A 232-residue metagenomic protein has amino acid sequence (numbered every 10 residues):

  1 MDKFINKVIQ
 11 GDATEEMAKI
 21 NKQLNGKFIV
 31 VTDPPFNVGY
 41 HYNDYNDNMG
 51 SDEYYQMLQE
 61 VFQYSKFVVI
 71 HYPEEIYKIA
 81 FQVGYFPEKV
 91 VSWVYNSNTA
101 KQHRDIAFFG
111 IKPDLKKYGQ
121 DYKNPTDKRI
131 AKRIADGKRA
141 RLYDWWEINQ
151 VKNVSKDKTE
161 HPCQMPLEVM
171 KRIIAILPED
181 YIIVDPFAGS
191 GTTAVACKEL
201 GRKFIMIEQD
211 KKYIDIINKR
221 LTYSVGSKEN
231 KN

Functional and structural regions predicted by a protein language model:
M1-F4, N218-N232: Short, conserved SAM-binding/catalytic segment of Class I S-adenosyl-L-methionine-dependent methyltransferases
M1-I207, K212-D215: Core catalytic lobe of class I
